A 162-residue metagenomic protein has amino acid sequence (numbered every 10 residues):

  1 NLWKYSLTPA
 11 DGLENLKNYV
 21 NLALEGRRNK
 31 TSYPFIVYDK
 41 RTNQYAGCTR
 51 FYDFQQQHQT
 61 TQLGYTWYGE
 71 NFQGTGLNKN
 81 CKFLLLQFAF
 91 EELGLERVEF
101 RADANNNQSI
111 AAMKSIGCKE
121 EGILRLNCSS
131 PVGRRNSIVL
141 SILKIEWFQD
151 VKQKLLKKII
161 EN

Functional and structural regions predicted by a protein language model:
N1-T75, F88, P131-N162: GNAT-family acyltransferases
G74-F88, A111: Conserved acetyl-CoA-binding loop-helix of GNAT-fold acetyltransferases
E91-R101: Conserved GNAT acetyl-CoA-binding A-motif
F100-S109: Conserved beta-strand-loop-alpha-helix junction that forms the acyl-donor binding cleft
R101, K119-G133: Conserved catalytic-core motifs of GNAT/GCN5-like acyltransferases
I110-A111, Q149: Alpha-helical elements of the RecA-like P-loop NTPase motor core of helicases
M113-K114, L140: Conserved active-site tyrosine of GNAT-family acetyltransferases
